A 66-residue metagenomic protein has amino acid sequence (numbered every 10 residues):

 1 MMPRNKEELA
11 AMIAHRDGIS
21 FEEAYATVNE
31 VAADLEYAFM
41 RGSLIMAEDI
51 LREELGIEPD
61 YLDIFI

Functional and structural regions predicted by a protein language model:
M1-A26: N-terminal acidic leader/helix
A10-R16, V31, L35, E48-L51: Leucine-/aliphatic-rich long alpha-helical segments
E23-L35, F65-I66: Short linear loop/turn motifs
L35-I66: Long, compositionally biased
